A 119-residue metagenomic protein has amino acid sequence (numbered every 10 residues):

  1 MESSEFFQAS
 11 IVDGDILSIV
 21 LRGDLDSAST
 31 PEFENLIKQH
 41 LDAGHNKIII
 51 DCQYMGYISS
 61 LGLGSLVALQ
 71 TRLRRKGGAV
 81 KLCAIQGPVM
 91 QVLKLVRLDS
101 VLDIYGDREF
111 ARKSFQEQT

Functional and structural regions predicted by a protein language model:
M1-V20: Short beta-strand/loop segment at the start of cytosolic alpha/beta domains
G14, Q53, E109: Conserved catalytic submotifs in the C-terminal HATPase_c
D24-L102: Amphipathic alpha-helical interaction surfaces in cytosolic regulatory modules
I85, R108-E109: Short, ordered loop/turn segments at secondary-structure junctions
D103-D107: Short acidic-hydrophobic, aromatic-tinged amphipathic segments that line or gate anion-handling sites
E109-T119: A charged, well-structured terminal subsegment
